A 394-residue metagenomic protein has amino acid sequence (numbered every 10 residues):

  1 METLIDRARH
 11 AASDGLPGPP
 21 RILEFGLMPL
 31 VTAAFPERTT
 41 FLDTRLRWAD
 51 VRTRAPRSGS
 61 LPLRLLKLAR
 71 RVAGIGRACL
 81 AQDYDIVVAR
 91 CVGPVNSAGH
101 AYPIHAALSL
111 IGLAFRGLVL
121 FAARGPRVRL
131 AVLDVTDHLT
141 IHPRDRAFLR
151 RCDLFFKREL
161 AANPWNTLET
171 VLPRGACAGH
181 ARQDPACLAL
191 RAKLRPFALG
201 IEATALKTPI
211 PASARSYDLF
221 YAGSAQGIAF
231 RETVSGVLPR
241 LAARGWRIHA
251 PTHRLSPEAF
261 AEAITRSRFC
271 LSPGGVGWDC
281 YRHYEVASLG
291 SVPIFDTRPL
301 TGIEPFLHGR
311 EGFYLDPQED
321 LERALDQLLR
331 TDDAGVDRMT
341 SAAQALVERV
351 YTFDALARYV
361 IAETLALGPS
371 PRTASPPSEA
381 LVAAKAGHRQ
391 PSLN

Functional and structural regions predicted by a protein language model:
E2-S288, P293-F306, D354, R358 (+4 more regions): Nucleotide-sugar donor-binding catalytic core of glycosyltransferases
P257, Q318-L321, D333, F353: Residues at or immediately preceding the N-termini of alpha-helices
P293, E311-Q318, E363-P376: Short, contiguous hydrophobic alpha-helices characteristic of membrane insertion segments
G312-E319, Q327-D333: Conserved acidic donor-binding segment of nucleotide-sugar-dependent glycosyltransferases
A324: Short amphipathic alpha-helices within nucleic acid-binding modules
A334-L365: A charged, aromatic-enriched C-terminal amphipathic alpha-helix characteristic of glycosyltransferases across folds
